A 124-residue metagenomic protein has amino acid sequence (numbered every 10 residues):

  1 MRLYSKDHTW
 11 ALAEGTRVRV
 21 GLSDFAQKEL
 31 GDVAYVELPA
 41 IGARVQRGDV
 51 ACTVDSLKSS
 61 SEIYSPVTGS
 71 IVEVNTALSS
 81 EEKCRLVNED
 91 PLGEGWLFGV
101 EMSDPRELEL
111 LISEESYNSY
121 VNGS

Functional and structural regions predicted by a protein language model:
M1-R47, E89-R106, L110-S124: Acidic, low-complexity mobile loops and tails
A11-A13, L57, V74: Residue-level recognition of beta-strand microenvironments
L30-V36, S65-T68, K83-R85: Short, solvent-exposed beta-edge and connector elements
D55-Y64, E81-C84: Short, Lys/Arg- and Gly-enriched loop/turn segments at beta-strand edges
V74-E89: Short, charge-rich, low-complexity interaction segments located in flexible loops at or near secondary-structure
